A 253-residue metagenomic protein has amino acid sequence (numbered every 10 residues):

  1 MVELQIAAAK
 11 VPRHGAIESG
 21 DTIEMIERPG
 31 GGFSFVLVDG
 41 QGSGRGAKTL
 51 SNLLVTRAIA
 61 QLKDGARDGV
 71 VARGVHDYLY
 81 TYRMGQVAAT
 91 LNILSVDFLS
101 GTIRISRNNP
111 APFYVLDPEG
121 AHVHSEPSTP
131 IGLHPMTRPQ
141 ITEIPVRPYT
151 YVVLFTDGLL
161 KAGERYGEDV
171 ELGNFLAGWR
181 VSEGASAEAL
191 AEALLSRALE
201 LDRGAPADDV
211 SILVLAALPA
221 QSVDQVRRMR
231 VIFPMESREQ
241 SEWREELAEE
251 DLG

Functional and structural regions predicted by a protein language model:
M1-G20, I26-G31, A58, A66 (+4 more regions): Intrinsically disordered, low-complexity terminal regulatory regions
V2-G20, H76-Y80, N109-E143, R147 (+2 more regions): PP2C/PPM family metal-dependent serine/threonine protein phosphatase catalytic domain, recognizing the conserved
A16-F33, L91, H124-D169: Acidic loop->beta-strand submotif enriched in PP2C/PPM serine/threonine phosphatases
V36: Sensory beta-strand/linker motifs that couple input domains to effectors
G42-D64, T150-D202, R230, M235-R244 (+1 more regions): Active-site-proximal, acidic helix/loop segment immediately C-terminal to a metal-coordinating Asp/Glu
K48-E119, T137-P139, A191-L215: Catalytic core of PPM/PP2C metal-dependent serine/threonine phosphatase domains
L218-M229: Short, charged low-complexity linker/loop segments at the C-terminal edge of domains
